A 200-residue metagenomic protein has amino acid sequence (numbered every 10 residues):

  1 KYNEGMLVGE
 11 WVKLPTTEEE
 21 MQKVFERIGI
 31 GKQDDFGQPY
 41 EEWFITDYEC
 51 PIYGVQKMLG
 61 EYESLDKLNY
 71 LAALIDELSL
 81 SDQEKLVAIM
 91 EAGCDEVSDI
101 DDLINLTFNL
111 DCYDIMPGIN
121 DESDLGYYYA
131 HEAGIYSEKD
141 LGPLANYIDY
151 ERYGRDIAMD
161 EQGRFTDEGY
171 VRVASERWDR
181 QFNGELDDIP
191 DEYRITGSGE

Functional and structural regions predicted by a protein language model:
K1-E19, T196-E200: Short, extreme N-terminal segment that most often corresponds to the first beta-strand
K1-N3, D47-C50, V171-A174: Short, flexible beta-strand-to-coil junctions
Y2-E4, D35-F36, Q162-G163: A general structural signal for short secondary-structure junctions and capping/turn motifs
G5, Q56-K57, F182-G184: Short conserved micro-motifs at the rims of enzyme active sites and ligand-binding pockets
E10, W43, G169: A broad, low-specificity signal marking well-ordered, structured residues that form hydrophobic/aromatic
E18-S98: Structured domain cores in non-transmembrane regions
G93-C94, S98-A133: Extracytoplasmic/secretory-pathway segments with low complexity and glycosylation-like composition
G126-E200: Acidic, proline/glycine-rich low-complexity IDRs
